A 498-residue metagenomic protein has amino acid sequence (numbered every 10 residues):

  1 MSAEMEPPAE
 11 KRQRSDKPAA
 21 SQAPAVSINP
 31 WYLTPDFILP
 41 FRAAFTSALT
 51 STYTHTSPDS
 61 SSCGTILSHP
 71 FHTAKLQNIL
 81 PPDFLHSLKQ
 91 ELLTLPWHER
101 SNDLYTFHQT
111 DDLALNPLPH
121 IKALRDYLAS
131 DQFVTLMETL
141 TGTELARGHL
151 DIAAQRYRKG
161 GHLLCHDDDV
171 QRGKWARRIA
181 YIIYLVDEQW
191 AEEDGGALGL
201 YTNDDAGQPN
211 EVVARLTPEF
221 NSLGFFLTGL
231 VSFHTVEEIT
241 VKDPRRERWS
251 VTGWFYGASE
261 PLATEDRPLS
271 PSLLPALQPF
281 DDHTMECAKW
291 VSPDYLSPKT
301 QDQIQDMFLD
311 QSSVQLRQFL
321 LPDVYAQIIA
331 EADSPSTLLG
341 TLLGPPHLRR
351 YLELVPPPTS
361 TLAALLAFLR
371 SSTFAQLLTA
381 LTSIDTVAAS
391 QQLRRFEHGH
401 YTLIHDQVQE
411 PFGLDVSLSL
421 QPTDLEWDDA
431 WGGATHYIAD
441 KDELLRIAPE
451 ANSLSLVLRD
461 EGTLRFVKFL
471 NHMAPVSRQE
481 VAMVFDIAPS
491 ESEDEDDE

Functional and structural regions predicted by a protein language model:
S2-E498: Fe(II)/2-oxoglutarate oxygenase catalytic core
